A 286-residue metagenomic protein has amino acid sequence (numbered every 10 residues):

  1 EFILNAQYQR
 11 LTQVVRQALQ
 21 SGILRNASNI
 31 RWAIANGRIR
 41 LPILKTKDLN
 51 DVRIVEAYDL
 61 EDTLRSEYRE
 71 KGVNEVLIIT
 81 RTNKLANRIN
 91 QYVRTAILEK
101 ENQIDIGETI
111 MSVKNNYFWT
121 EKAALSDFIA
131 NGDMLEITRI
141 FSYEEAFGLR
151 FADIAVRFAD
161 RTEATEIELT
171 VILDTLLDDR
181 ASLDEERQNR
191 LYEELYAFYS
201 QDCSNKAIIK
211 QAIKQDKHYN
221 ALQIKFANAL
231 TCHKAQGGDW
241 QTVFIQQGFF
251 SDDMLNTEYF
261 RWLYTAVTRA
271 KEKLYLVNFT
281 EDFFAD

Functional and structural regions predicted by a protein language model:
E1-T138, S142-R187: Conserved helicase motor core of P-loop NTPases
A146-D286: C-terminal accessory regions
